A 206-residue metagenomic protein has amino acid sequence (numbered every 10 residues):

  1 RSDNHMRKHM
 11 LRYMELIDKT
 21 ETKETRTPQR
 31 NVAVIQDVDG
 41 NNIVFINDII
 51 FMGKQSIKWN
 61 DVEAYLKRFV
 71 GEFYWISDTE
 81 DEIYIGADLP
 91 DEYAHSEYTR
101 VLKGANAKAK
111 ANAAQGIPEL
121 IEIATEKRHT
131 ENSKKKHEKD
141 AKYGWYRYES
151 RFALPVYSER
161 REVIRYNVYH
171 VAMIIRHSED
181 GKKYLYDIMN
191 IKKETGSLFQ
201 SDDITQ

Functional and structural regions predicted by a protein language model:
R1-Q206: Ribonuclease/tRNase effector modules and their secretory precursors
